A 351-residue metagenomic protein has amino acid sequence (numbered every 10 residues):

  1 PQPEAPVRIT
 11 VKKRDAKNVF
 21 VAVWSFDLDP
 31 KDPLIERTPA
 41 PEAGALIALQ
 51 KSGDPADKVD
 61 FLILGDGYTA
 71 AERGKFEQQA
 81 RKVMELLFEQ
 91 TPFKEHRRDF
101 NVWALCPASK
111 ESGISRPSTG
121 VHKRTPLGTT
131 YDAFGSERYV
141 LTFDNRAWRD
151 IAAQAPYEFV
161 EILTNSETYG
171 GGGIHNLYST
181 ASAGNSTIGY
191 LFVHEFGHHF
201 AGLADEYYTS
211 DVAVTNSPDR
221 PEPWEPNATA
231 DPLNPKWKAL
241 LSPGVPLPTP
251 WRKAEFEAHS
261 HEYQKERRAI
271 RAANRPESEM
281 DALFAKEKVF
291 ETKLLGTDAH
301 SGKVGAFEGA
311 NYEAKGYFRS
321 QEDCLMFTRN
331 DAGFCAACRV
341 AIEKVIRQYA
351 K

Functional and structural regions predicted by a protein language model:
P1-E36: Beta-strand-enriched, solvent-exposed domains that form extended recognition/catalytic surfaces
R37-E89, A104-I114: Fold-level signature of zinc-dependent metallopeptidase catalytic domains
G53-D57, K94-R97, A152-Y157, I174 (+3 more regions): Extracellular/periplasmic catalytic domains that process cell-envelope and extracellular macromolecules
G67-A70, A108-S112, S166-G170, S186-I188 (+2 more regions): Solvent-exposed loop/turn segments at secondary-structure junctions within structured extracellular/periplasmic domains
R73-F76, G171-F196: Short pre-active-site segment immediately N-terminal to the catalytic Zn-binding motif
D99-H175: Active-site-proximal segments of metallohydrolase catalytic domains
F196-V212: Catalytic Zn2+-binding segment of zinc metalloproteases
Y207-K351: Replace "(M1/M4/M9/M12/WLM)" with "(e.g., M1/M4/M8/M9/M12/M26/WLM)" and add "not limited to" to clarify scope
